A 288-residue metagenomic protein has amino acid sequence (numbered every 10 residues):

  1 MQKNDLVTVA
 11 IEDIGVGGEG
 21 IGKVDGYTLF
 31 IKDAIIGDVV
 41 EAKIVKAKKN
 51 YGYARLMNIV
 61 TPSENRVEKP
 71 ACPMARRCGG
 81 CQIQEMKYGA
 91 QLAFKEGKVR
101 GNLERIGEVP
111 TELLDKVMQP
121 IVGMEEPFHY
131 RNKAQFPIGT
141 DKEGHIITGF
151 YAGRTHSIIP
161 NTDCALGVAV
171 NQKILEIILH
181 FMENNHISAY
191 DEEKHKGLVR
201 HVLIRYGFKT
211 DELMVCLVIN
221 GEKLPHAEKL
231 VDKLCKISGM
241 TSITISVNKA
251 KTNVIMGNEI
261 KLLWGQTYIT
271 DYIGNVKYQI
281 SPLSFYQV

Functional and structural regions predicted by a protein language model:
M1-V288: Accessory RNA-recognition modules of RNA-modification enzymes
